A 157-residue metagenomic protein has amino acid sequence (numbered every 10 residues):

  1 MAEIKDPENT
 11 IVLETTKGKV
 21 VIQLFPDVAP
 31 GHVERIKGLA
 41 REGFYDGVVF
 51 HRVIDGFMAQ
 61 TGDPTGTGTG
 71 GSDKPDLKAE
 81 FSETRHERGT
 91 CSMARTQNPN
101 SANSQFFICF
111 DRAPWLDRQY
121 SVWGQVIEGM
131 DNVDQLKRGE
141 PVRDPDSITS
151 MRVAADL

Functional and structural regions predicted by a protein language model:
M1-L157: Cyclophilin-like peptidyl-prolyl cis-trans isomerases
